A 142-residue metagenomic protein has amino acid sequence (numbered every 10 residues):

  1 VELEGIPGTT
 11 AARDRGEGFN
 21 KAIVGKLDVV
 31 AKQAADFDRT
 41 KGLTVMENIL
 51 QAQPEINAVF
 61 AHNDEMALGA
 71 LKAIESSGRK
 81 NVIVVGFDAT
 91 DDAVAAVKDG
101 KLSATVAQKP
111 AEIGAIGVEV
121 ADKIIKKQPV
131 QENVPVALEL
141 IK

Functional and structural regions predicted by a protein language model:
V1-N20, A34, D38-T40: Extracytoplasmic ligand-binding site segments that recognize negatively charged/polar headgroups
E2-L3, K32, D99-A111: Short beta-strand elements at the ligand-binding edges of bilobed clamshell
L3-P7, A11, A22-I23, K109-K142: Hinge/cleft segment of the Venus flytrap/periplasmic-binding protein
G5, T90-S103, I141: Flexible loop/hinge segments that line or gate small-molecule binding clefts
G5-T9, V30-Q33, E55-N57, A104: Second-shell loop/turn segments in exported
T9, R13, R39, L43 (+5 more regions): Electropositive phosphate-/nucleotide-binding environments in soluble metabolic enzymes
F19, A31, D36-A95: Hydrophobic alpha-helical
G25-K26, K80, G100-K101: Short, structured coil segments at secondary-structure junctions
